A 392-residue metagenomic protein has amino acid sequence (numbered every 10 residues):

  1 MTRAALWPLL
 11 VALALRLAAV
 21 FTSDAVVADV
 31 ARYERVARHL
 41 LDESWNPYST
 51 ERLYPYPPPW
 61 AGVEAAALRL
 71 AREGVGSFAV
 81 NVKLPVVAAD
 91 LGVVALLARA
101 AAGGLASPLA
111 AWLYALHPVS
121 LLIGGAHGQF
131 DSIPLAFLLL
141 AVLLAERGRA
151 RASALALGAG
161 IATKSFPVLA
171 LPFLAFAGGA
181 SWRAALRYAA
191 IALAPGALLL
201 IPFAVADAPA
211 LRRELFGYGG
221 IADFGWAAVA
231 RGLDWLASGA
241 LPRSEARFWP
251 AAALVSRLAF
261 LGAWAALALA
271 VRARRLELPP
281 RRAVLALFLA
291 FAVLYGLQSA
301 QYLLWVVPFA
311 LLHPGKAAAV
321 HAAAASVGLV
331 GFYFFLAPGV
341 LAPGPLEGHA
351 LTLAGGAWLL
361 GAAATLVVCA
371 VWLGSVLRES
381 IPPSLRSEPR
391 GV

Functional and structural regions predicted by a protein language model:
M1-F216, G220-A222, A252-V392: Multi-pass membrane glycosyltransferase architecture that uses lipid-linked
G217-A259: Membrane-lumen/periplasm interface segments of multi-pass, membrane-embedded glycan/lipid transferases
